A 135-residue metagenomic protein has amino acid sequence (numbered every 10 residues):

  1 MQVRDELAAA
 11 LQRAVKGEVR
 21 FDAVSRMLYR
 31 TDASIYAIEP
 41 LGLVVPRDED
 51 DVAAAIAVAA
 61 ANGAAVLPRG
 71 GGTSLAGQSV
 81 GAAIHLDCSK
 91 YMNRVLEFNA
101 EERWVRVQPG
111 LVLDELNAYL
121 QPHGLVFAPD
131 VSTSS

Functional and structural regions predicted by a protein language model:
M1-A33, V58-V66: N-terminal accessory segments
L11, S34-V66, C88-T133: N-terminal glycine-rich flavin-associated loop
S25, L75-G77, S134-S135: A glycine-rich phosphate-binding loop feature that marks nucleotide/adenosyl-phosphate handling sites
A33-I35, L75-V80: Short glycine-biased active-site loop of nucleotidyltransferases that positions the nucleotide triphosphate and helps
R69: Conserved PLP cofactor-binding pocket of PLP-dependent enzymes
G77-A82, N117-Y119: Short acidic, glycine/serine/threonine-rich loops at helix termini
H85: Short glycine-aspartate micro-motif
